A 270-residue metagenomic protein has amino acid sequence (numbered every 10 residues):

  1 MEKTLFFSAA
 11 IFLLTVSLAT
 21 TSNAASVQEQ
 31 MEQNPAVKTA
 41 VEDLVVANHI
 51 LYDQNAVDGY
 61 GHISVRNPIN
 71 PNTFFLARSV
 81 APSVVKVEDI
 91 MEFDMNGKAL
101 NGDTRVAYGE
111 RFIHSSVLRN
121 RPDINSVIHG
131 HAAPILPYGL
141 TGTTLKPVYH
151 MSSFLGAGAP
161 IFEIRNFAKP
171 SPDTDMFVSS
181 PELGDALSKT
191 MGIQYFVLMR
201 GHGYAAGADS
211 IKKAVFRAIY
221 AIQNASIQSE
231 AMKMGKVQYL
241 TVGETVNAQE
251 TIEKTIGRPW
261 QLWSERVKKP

Functional and structural regions predicted by a protein language model:
M1-A9: Bacterial N-terminal signal peptides that target proteins for export
S8-S17: Bacterial N-terminal signal peptides
A24-P270: Glycine-rich flexible loops
